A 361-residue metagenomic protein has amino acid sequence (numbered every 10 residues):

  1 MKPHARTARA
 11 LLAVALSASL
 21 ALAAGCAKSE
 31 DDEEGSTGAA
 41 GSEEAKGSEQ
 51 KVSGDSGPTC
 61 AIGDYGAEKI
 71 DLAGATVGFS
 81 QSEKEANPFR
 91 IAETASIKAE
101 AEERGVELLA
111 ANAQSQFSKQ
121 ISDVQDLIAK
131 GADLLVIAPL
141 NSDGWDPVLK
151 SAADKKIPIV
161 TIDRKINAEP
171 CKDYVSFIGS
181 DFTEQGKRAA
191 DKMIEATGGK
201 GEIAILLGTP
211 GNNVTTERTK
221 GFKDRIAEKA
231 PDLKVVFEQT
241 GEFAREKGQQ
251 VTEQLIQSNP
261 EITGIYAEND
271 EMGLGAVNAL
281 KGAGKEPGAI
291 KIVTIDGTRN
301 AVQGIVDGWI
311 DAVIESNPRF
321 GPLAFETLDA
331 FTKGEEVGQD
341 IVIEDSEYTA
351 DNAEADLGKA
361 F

Functional and structural regions predicted by a protein language model:
K2-L16, C26-F361: A residue-level marker of the well-folded mature domains of exported/periplasmic proteins
A21-G25: C-terminal motif of bacterial Sec signal peptides marking the signal peptidase cleavage site
